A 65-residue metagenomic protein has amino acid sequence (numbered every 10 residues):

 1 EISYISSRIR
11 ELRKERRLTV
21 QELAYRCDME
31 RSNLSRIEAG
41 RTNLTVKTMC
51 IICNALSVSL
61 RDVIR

Functional and structural regions predicted by a protein language model:
E1-Y4: A detector for short, charged/polar N-terminal pre-domain segments
S7, R31, V46-C50: Short alpha-helical elements of helix-turn-helix
S7-R26, I51, L56: Short basic helix-loop element that most often maps to the first helix and adjoining turn of HTH DNA-binding modules
I9, L23-A24, L34-I37, V63: Conserved hydrophobic/aromatic packing and binding residues within compact polymer-binding modules
Q21, L44-K47: Serine/threonine-rich, low-complexity intrinsically disordered segments
D28-N43: Recognition helix of helix-turn-helix/homeodomain-like DNA-binding domains that insert into the DNA major groove
V46, S57-R65: Short C-terminal boundary/hinge segments that cap the last helix of small helical domains
